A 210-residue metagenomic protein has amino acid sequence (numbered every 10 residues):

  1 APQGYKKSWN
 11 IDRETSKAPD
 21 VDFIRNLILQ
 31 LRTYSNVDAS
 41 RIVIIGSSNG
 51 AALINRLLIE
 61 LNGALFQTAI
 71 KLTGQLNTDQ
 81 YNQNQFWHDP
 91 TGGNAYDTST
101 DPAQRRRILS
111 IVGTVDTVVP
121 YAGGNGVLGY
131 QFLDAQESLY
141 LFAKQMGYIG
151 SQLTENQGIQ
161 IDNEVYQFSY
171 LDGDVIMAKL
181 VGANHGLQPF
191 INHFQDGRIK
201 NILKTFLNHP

Functional and structural regions predicted by a protein language model:
A1-V43, A52-R56, E60, Q80-F86 (+1 more regions): Serine-hydrolase catalytic machinery in alpha/beta-hydrolase-like enzymes
Q3-K6, Q75, A183: Short beta-to-alpha linker loops that shape the active-site pocket of alpha/beta-hydrolase fold enzymes
K7-W9, T117-A122, L187: Short acidic/His/Gly/Ser-rich catalytic and metal-binding motifs that mark active-site loops of diverse hydrolases
L29-N36, L58-G63, A143-G147, K204-N208: Sec-exported extracytoplasmic/periplasmic mature domains
D38-V43, G63-A69, P102-L109, V115 (+1 more regions): Loop/turn elements at helix/coil->beta-strand transitions in domains of secreted/extracellular proteins
G46-S48: Conserved alpha/beta-hydrolase "nucleophile elbow" surrounding the catalytic nucleophile
T68, G74-G150, S169: The feature captures the conserved acid-bearing segment of alpha/beta-hydrolase catalytic domains
L109-I111, L133-D134, Y140-P210: C-terminal catalytic histidine-bearing segment of alpha/beta-hydrolase fold enzymes
